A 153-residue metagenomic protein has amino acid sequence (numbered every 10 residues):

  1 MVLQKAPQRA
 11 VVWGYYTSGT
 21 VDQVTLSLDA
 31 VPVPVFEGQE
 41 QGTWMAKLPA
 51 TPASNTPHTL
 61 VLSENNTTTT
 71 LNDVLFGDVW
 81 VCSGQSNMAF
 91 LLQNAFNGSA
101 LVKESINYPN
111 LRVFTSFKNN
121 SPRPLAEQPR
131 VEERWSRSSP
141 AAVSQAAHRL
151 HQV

Functional and structural regions predicted by a protein language model:
M1-V153: Cell-envelope and extracellular/periplasmic
